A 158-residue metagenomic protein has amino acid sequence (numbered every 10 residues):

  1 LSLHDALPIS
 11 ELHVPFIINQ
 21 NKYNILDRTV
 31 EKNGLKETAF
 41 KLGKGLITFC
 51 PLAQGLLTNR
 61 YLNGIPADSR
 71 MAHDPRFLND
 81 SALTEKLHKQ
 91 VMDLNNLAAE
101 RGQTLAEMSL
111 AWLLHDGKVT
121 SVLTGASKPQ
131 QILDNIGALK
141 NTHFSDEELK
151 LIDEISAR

Functional and structural regions predicted by a protein language model:
L1-A157: Beta/alpha (TIM)-barrel catalytic core signal, keyed to glycine-rich beta->alpha loops juxtaposed to Asp/Glu that bind
